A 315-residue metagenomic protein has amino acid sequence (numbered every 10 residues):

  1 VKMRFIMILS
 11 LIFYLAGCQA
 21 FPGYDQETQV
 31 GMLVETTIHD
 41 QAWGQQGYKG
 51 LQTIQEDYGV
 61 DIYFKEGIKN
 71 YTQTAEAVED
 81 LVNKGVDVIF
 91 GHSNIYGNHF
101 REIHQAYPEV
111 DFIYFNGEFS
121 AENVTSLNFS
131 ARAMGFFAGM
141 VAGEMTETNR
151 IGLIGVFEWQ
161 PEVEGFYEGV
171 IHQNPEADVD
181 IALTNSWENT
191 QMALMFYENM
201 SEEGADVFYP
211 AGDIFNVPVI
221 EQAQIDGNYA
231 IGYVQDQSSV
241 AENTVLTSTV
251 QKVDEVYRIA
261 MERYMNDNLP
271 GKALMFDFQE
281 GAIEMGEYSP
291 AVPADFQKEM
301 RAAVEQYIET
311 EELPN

Functional and structural regions predicted by a protein language model:
Y14-G17: C-terminal motif of bacterial Sec signal peptides marking the signal peptidase cleavage site
Q19-P22: Bacterial signal peptide processing site
Q29-G50, I54, Y63-T72, N94-Y96 (+1 more regions): Extracytoplasmic "Venus flytrap"
L51, F137-A177, I181, A273-A291: An alpha-beta-alpha
V86-S93, I113, E203-I214, Y233: Periplasmic-binding protein-like
Q105-F129, V234-T244: Flexible loop/hinge segments that line or gate small-molecule binding clefts
L127-N149, T249-N266: Hydrophobic alpha-helical segments within soluble ligand-binding/sensing domains
M265-N315: Hinge/cleft segment of the Venus flytrap/periplasmic-binding protein
